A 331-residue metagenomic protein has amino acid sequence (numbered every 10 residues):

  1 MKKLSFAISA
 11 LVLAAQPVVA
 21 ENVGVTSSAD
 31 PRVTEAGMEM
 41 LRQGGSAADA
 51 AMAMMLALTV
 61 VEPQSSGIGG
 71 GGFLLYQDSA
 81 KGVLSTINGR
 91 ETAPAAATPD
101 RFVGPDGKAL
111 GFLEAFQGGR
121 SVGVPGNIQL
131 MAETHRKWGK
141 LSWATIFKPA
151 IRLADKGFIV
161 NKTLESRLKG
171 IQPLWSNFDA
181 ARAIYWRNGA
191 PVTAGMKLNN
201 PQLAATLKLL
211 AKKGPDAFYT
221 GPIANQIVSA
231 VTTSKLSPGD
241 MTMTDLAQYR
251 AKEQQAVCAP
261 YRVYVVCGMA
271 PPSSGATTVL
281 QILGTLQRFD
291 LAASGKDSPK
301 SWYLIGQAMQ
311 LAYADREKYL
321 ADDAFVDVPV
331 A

Functional and structural regions predicted by a protein language model:
M1-P17: Gram-negative bacterial Sec-dependent N-terminal signal peptides
V19-E35, E39, A47-A48, M52-T220 (+1 more regions): Noncatalytic scaffold domains of N-terminal-nucleophile
L41, G214, D290-A293: Short amphipathic alpha-helical interaction patches enriched in hydrophobic/aromatic residues with interspersed Lys/Arg
A276-T277: Flexible, polar/acidic helix-loop-strand segments at domain edges
Q281: Protein kinase glycine-rich loop
R288-A331: Internal maturation/activation junctions in enzymes
